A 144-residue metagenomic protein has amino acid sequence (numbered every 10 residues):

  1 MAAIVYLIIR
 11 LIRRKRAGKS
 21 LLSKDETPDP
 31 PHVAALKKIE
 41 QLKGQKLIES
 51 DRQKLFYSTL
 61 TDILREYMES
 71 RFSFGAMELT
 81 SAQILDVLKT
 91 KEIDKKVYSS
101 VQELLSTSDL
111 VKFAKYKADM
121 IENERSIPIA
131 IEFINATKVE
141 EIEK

Functional and structural regions predicted by a protein language model:
M1-D51, L55, E140-K144: Hydrophobic, helix-length membrane anchors
Q41-K144: Membrane-proximal, non-transmembrane interaction modules that couple membrane proteins to downstream assemblies
